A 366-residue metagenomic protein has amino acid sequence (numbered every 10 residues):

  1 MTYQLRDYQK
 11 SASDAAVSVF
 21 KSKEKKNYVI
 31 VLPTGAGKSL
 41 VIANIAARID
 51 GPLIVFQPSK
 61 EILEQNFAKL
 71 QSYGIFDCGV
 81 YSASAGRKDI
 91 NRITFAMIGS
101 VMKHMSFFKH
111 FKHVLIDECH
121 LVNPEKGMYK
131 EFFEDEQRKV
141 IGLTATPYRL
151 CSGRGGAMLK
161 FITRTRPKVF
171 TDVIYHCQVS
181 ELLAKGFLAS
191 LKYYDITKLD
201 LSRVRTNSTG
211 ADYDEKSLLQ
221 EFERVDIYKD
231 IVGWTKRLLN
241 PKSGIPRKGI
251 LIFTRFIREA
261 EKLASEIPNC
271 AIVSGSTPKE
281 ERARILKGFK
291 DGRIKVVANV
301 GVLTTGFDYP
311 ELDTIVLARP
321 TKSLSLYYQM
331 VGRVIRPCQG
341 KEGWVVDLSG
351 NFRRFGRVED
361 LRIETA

Functional and structural regions predicted by a protein language model:
M1-V31: Conserved pre-motif I regulatory segment
S22-I45, G249, F253, V273 (+1 more regions): Walker A/P-loop
T34, L40-S72, R255-R258: Conserved Walker A/P-loop ATP-binding site and its immediately adjacent core in helicase/helicase-like ATPase domains
E64, C78-I90, L251, E259-L263 (+1 more regions): Conserved helicase ATPase core of P-loop NTP-dependent helicases/translocases
Q71-S106: Inter-Walker segment of RecA-like/P-loop motor cores
G99-M105, G275-I363: Conserved RecA-like P-loop NTPase helicase motor core
L121-Y193: Post-DEXD/H (motif II) to motif III coupling segment of the RecA-like Helicase ATP-binding lobe
T171-L251: Conserved interdomain linker/interface between the two RecA-like ATPase lobes of SF2 helicase motors
